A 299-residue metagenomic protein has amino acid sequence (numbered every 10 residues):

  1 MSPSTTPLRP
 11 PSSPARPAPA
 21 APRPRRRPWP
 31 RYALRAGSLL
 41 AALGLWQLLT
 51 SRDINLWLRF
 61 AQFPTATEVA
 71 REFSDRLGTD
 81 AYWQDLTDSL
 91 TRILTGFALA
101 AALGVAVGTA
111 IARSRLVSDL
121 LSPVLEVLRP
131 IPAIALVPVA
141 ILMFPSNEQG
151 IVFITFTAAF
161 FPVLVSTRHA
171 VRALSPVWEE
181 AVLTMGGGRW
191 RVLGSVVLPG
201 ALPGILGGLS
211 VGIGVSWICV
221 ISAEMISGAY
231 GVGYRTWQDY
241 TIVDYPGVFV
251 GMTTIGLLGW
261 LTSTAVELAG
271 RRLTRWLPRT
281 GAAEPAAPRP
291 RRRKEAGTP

Functional and structural regions predicted by a protein language model:
M1-L40, T264-P299: Transmembrane alpha-helical segments of polytopic membrane transport and secretion proteins
A20-P24, R52-L99: Periplasmic/extracellular loop-to-transmembrane helix junction in inner-membrane transport proteins
A36, T109, L116-P123, S166 (+4 more regions): Membrane-spanning helices that line or support transport/gating and their immediate boundary helices in channels
T95-L125: Transmembrane-helix boundary motif in ABC transporter permease subunits
P123, S166-L209, V232, T236: Short cytoplasmic-facing helical segments at TM-TM junctions of multi-pass membrane proteins
E126-P162, H169-A173: Generic hydrophobic transmembrane alpha-helix motif, especially the helices
F153, T157, R189-A223, V250 (+2 more regions): Transmembrane alpha-helices
G233-G270: Hydrophobic alpha-helical transmembrane segments of polytopic membrane proteins
